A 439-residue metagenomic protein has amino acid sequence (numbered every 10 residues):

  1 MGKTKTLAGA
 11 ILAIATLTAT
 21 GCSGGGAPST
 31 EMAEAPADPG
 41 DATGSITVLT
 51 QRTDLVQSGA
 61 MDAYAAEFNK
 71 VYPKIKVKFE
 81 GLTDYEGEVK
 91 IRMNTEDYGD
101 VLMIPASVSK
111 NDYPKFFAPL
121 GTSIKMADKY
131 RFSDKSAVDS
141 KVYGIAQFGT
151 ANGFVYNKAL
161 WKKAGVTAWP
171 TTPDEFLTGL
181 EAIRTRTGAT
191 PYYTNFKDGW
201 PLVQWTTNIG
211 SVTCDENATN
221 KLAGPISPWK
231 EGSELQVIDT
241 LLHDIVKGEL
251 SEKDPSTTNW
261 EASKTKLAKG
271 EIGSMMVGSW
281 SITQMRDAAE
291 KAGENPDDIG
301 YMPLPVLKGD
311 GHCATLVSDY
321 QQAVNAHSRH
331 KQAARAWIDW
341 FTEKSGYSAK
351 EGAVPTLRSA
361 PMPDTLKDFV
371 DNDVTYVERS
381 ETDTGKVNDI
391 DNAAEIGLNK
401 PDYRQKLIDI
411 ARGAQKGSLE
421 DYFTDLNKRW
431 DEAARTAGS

Functional and structural regions predicted by a protein language model:
G2-S109, A349, D421, K428-S439: Conserved N-terminal structural module of periplasmic/extracytoplasmic solute-binding proteins
D38, G121-F132, F196, V212-V237 (+3 more regions): Short, solvent-exposed loop/beta-turn-alpha elements that line the ligand-binding surface or hinge of extracytoplasmic
E80-V89, P173-E175, D254-A268: Short helix-initiation/N-cap motifs at beta->coil->alpha
P105-N152, G300-M302: Hinge/lid segment of periplasmic solute-binding proteins
F116, W280-A289, L304, Y320-G397: Mature extracytoplasmic/periplasmic domains
N152, L177-S227, I272: Extracytoplasmic/periplasmic solute-binding protein
K162, T382-S439: Conserved C-terminal helix/tail region of periplasmic/extracytoplasmic solute-binding proteins
L180, G224-S256: Glycine-centered hinge/linker elements that transmit conformational signals in sensory and ligand-binding systems
